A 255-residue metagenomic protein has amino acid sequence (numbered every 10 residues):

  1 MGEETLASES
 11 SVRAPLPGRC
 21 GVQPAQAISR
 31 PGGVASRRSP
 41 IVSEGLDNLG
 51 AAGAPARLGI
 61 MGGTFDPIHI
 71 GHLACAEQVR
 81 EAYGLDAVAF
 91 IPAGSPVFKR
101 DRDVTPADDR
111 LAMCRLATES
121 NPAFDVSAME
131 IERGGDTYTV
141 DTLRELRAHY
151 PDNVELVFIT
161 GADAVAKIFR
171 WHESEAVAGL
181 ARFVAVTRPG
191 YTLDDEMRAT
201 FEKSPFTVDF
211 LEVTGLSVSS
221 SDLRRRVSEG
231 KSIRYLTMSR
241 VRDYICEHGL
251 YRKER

Functional and structural regions predicted by a protein language model:
G2-R13, R19-R255: Nucleotidyltransferase catalytic core that binds NTPs
